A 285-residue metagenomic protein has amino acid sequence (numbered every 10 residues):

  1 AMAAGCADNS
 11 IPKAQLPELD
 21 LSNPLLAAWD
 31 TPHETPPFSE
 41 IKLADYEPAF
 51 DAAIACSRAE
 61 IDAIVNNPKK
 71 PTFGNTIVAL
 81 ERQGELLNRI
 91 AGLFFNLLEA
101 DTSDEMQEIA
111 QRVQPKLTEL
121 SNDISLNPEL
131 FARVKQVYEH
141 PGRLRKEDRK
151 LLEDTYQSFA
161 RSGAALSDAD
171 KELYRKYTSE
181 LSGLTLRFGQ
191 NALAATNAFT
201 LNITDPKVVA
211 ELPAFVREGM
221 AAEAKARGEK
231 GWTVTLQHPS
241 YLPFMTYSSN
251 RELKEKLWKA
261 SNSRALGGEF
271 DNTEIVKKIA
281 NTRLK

Functional and structural regions predicted by a protein language model:
M2-G5: C-terminal motif of bacterial Sec signal peptides marking the signal peptidase cleavage site
D8-K285: Zn2+-dependent metallopeptidase catalytic domains
